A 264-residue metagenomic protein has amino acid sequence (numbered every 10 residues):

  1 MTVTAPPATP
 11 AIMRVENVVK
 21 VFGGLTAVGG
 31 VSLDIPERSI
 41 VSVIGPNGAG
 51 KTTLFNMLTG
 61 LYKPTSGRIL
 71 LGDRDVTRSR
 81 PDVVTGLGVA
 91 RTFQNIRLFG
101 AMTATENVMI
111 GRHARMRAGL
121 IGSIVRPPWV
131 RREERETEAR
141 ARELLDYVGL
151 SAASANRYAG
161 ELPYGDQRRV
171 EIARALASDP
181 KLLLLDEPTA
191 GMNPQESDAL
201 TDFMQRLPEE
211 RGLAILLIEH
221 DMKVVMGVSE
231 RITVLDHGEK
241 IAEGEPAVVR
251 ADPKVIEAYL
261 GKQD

Functional and structural regions predicted by a protein language model:
T2-D264: Glycine-rich phosphate-binding loops of nucleotide-dependent enzymes
